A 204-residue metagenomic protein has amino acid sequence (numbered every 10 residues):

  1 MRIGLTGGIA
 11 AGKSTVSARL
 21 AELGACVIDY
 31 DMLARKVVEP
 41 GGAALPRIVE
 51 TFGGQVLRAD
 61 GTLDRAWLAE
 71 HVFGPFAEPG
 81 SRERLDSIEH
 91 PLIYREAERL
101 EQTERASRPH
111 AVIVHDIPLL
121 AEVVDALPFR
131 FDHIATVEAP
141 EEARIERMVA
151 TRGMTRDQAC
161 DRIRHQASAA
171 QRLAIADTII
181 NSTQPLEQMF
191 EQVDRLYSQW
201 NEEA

Functional and structural regions predicted by a protein language model:
M1-L63, G74, Q199-A204: Glycine-rich phosphate-binding loop of ATP-dependent small-molecule kinases
G12, D31, L85, V114 (+2 more regions): Residue-level signal for inorganic ion chemistry
L23, F52, F129-F131, I175-A176: Short, structured coil segments at secondary-structure junctions
L23, L45-V49, E141-V149, R156 (+1 more regions): An amphipathic alpha-helix signature
C26, M32, H133, D177-T178: Well-ordered beta-strand positions
R35-A111: ATP-dependent small-molecule kinase phosphotransfer cores that center on conserved nucleotide phosphate-binding segments
E98-S107, I113-R147: ATP-dependent NMP and nucleoside kinases share a basic, alpha-helical "lid"
R99, V123-P128, A150-E203: Small-molecule kinase domains that catalyze NTP-dependent phosphoryl transfer to phosphate-bearing small molecules
